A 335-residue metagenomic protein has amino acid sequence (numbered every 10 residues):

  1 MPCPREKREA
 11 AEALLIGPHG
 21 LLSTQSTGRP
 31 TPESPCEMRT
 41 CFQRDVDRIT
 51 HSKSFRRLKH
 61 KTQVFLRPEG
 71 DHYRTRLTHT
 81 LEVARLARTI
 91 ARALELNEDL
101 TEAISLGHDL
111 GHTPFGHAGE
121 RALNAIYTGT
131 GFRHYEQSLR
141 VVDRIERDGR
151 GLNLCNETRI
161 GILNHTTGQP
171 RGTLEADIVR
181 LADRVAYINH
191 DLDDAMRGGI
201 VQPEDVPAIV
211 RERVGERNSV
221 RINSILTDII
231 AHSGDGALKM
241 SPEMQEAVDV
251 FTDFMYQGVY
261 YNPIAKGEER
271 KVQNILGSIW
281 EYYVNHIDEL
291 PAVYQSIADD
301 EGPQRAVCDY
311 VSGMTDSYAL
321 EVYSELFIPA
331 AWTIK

Functional and structural regions predicted by a protein language model:
M1-T80, A84-I90, N97-E98, G131-K335: Histidine-centered, transition-metal-coordinating active-site segments
L100-T128, Y135: Aspartate-rich (DDxxD/NDxxD/DxxxD) Mg2+/diphosphate-binding motifs and their adjoining helix-loop segments
